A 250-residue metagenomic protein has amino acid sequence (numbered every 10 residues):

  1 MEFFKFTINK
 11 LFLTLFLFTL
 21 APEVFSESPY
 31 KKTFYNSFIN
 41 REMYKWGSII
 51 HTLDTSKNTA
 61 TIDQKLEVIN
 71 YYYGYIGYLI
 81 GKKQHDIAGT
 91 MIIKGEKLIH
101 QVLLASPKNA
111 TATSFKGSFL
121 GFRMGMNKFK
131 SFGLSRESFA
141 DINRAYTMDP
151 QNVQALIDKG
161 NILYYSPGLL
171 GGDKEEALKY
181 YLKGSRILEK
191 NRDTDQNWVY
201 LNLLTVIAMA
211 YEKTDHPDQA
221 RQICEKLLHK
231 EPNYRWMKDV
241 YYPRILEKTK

Functional and structural regions predicted by a protein language model:
E23-K82: N-terminal leader/linker segments that initiate helical-solenoid repeat arrays
T33, V68, Y75, K116 (+4 more regions): Structural register within alpha-helical repeat arrays
N36, Y71, Y78, F119 (+4 more regions): Residue-level signature for tetratricopeptide repeat
F38-L53, H85-L98, S131-F139, D173-R186: Helix-turn-helix repeat elements of alpha-solenoid scaffolds
D54-E67, I99-A112, N143-N152, S185-N197: Flexible helix-coil transition and linker loops at the boundaries of alpha-helical arrays
A60, E67, I87, K108-T111 (+7 more regions): Structural signature of alpha-solenoid helical repeat junctions
